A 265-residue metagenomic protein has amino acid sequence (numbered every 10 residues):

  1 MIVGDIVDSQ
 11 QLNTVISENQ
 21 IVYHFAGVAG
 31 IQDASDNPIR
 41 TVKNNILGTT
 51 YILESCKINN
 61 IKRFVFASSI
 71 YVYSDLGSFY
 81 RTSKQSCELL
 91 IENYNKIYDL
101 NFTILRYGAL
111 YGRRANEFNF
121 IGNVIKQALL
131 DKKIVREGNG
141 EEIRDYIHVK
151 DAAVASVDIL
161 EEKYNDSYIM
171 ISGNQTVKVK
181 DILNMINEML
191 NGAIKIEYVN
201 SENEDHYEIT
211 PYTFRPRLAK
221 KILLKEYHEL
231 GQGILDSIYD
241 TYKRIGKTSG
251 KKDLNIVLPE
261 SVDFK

Functional and structural regions predicted by a protein language model:
V3-K43: NAD(P)H-binding glycine-rich loop region in Rossmannoid oxidoreductase-like domains and their noncatalytic homologs
D8, I21, G48-Y51, R63 (+2 more regions): Conserved cofactor-binding/catalytic machinery of classical short-chain dehydrogenase/reductase
H24, K43-R81: Conserved Rossmann-fold NAD(P)-dependent oxidoreductase catalytic core, especially the SDR/UDP-sugar
A26, V65-S69, R106-G108, S172: Active-site beta-alpha turn of Rossmann-fold NAD(P)-dependent dehydrogenases/reductases
A29-Q32, I70-G77, G108-Y111: Active-site segment of SDR-like NAD(P)-dependent oxidoreductases
Q32-I39, S74-S78, N116-E117: Conserved catalytic-core motifs of eukaryotic protein kinase domains, centered on the activation segment
F79-R81, Q85, L89-R144, V149-D158 (+2 more regions): NAD(P)-dependent short-chain dehydrogenase/reductase
K132-K265: C-terminal substrate-binding subdomain of Rossmann-fold SDR/epimerase-dehydratase oxidoreductases
